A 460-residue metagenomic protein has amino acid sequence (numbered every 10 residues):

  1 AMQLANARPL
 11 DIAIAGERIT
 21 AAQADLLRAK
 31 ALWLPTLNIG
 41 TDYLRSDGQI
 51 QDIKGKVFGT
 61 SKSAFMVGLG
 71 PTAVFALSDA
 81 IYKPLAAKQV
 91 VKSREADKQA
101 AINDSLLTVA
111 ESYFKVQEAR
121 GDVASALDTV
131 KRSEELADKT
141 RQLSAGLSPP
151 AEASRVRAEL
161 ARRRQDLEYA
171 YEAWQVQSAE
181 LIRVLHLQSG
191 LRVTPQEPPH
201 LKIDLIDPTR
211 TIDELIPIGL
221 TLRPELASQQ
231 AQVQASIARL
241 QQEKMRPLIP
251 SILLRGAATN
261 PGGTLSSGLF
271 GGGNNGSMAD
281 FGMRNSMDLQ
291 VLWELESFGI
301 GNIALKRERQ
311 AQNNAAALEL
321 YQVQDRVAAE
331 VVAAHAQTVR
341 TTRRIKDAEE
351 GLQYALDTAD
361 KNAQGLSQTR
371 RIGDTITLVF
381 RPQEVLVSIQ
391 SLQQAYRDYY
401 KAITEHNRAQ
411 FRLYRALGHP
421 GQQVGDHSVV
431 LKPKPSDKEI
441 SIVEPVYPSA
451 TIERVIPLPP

Functional and structural regions predicted by a protein language model:
Q3-A13, T20-T36, Q49, G68-K88 (+10 more regions): A glycine-/polar-enriched beta->alpha junction
G16, K88, P150-A161, V379-Q390: Short, charged, amphipathic alpha-helical segments
A21, A64-G68, E111, R155 (+3 more regions): Transmembrane beta-barrel architecture of outer-membrane proteins
G40-F75, K88, P198-T209, L240-M245 (+2 more regions): Small/polar, glycine/serine/threonine/aspartate-rich low-complexity segments that form flexible
D42-G48, S78, T259-G263, E330 (+3 more regions): Structural signature of outer-membrane beta-barrel domains
D47, S189, V327, Q368-V379 (+1 more regions): Acidic, low-complexity, intrinsically disordered peripheral segments
A96-I218, Q337-R344, K361-Q364, Q368 (+2 more regions): Periplasmic alpha-helical coiled-coil/stalk elements that build and connect Gram-negative outer-membrane
L295-R309, Q324-L352, L392, Y399: C-terminal substrate/ligand-recognition segments
